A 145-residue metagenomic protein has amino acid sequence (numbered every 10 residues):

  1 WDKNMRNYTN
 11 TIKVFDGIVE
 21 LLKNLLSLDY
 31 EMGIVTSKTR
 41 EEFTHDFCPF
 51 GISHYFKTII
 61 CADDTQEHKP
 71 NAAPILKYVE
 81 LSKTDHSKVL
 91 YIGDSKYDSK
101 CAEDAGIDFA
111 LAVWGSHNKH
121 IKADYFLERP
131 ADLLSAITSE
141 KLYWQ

Functional and structural regions predicted by a protein language model:
W1, T36-K38: Generic secondary-structure microfeatures
W1-E20, L28-Y30: Metal-dependent phosphoesterase signature
I12, I34, K88-L90: Residue-level marker of alpha-helix boundaries and capping positions
V14, V35, E67: Residue-level marker of regulatory loop/turn positions in helix-turn-helix DNA-binding domains and in histidine
K23-L26, T39-R40, T44-Q145: Asp-based, Mg2+/Mn2+-dependent phosphohydrolase catalytic module
